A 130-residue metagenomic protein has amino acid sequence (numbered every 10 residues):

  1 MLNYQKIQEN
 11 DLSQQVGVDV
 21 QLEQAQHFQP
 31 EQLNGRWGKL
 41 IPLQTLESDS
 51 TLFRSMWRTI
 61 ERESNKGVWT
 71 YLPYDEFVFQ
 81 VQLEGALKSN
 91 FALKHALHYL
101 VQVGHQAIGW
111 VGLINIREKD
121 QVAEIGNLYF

Functional and structural regions predicted by a protein language model:
M1-F130: GNAT-family acyltransferases
